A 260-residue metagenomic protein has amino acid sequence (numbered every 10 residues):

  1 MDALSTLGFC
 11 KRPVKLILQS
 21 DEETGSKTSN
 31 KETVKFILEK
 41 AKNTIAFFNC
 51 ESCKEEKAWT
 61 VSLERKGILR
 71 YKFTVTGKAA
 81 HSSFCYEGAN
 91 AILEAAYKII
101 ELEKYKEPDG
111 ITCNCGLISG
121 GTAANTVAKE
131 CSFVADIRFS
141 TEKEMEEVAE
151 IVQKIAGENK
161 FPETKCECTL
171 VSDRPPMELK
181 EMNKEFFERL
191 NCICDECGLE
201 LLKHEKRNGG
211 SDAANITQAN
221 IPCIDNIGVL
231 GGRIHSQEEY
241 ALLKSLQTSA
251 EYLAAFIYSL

Functional and structural regions predicted by a protein language model:
M1-E64: Acidic/histidine-rich catalytic neighborhood of metal-dependent amide-processing enzymes
S52-K57, L63, L69-L260: Metal-dependent amide/peptide-bond hydrolase catalytic core, centered on the "pita-bread" metallohydrolase fold
